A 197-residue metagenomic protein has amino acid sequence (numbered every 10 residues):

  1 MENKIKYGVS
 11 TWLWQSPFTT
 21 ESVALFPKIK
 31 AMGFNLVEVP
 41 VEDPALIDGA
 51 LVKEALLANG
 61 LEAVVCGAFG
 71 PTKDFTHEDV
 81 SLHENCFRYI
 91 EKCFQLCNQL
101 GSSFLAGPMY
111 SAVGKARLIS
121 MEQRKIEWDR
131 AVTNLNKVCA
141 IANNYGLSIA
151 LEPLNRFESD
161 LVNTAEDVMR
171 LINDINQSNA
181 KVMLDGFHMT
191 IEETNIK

Functional and structural regions predicted by a protein language model:
M1-S102, K125-W128, V132, Q177 (+1 more regions): N-terminal pre-domain/capping segments
T11-W14, F18-T19, L25-F26, T76-E78 (+5 more regions): Gly/Pro-rich active-site loop or hairpin
L13-Q15, V41-D43, F69-P71, M109-V113 (+2 more regions): Active-site-proximal loop/turn and secondary-structure-junction residues that shape catalytic pockets, frequently
S81-K181, I191: Active-site acidic/histidine proton-transfer and metal-coordination neighborhood in alpha/beta enzyme cores
